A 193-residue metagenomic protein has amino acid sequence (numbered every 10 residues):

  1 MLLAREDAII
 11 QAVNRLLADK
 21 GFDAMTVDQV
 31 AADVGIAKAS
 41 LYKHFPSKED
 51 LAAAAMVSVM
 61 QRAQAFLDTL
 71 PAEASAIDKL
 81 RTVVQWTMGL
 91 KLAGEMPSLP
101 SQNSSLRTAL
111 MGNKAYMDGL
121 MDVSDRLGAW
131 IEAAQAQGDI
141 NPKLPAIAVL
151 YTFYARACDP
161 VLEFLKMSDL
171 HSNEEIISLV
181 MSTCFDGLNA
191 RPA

Functional and structural regions predicted by a protein language model:
M1-K20, A24-D33, D50-A53, S58-Q61: Basic, helix-initiating cap at the start of DNA-binding domains
L2, A52, M56, M60 (+3 more regions): Amphipathic, non-transmembrane alpha-helical scaffold segments
G35-F45: Short hydrophobic/aromatic patch on the recognition helix
A54, D68-E95, A146-F153: Hydrophobic alpha-helical connector segments
R62, W86-G94, R156-E163, D186-R191: Phosphate/oxyanion-binding loops and surfaces in catalytic or ligand/nucleic-acid-binding neighborhoods
T82, D125, A129-Q137, T152-R156 (+1 more regions): C-terminal peripheral helix-coil segments that are non-catalytic and often amphipathic
L90-M111, L162: Amphipathic alpha-helical segments used for helix-helix packing
